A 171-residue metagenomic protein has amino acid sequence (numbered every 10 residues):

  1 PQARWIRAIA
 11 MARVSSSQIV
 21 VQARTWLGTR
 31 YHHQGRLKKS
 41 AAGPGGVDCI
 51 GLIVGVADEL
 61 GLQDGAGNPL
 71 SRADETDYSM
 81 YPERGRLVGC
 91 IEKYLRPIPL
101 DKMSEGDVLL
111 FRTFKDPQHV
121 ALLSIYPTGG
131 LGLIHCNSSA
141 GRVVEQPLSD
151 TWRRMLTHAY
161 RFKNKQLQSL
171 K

Functional and structural regions predicted by a protein language model:
I9-R96, L100, E105, R112-F114 (+3 more regions): N-terminal capping segments
Y78, L109, W152-L156: Bulky hydrophobic/aromatic packing residues
E105, G129, M155: Residues that flank catalytic or metal-binding motifs in active/ligand-binding sites
Q118, S138-N164: Short, Lys/Arg-rich amphipathic alpha-helical interaction segments that bind nucleic acids or acidic protein surfaces
L122-E145: Catalytic Cys-His active-site segments of thiol-dependent hydrolases/isopeptidases
